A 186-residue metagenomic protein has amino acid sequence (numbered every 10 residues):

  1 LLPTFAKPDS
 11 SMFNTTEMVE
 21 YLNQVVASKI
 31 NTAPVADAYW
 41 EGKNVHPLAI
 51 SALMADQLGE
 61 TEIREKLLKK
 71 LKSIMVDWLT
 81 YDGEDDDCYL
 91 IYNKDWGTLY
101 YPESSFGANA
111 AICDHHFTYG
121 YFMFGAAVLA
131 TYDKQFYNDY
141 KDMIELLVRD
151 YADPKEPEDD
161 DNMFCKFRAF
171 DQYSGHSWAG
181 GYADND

Functional and structural regions predicted by a protein language model:
L1-H116, I144, P154-D184: Ser/Thr/Asn(+Pro)-rich, low-complexity disordered segments
W40, T118-Y121, D139: Structural signature of alpha-solenoid helical repeat junctions
H46-I50, G120-V128, L146-D150: Contiguous, well-ordered alpha-helical segments that form the cores/surfaces of helical PPI scaffolds
A55-E62, L129-D139: Inter-helical turn/loop segments and adjacent helix faces that build the functional surface of alpha-helical bundle
L99, F124, V128-T131, F136 (+1 more regions): Residue-level detector of solvent-exposed, low-hydrophobicity positions
N138-L147: HEAT/HEAT-like alpha-solenoid repeats
